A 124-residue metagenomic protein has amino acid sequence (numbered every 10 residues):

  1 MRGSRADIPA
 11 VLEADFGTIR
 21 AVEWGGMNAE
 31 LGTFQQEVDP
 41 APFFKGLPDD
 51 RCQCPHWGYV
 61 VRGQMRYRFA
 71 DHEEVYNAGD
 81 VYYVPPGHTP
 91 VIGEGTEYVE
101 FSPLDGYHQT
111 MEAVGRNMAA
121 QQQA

Functional and structural regions predicted by a protein language model:
M1-A41, P48-D49, A120-A124: A short, N-terminal "cap"/entry segment at the start of jelly-roll beta-barrel domains of the cupin/DSBH fold
A21, Q64-R66, T89: Residue-level detector of beta-strand face positions
G25, R68-H72, G93-G95: Short strand-coil-strand connectors
M27, P86-M111: Ligand-binding loop in jelly-roll beta-barrel domains
A41-F43, N77-G79, Q109-E112: A short, polar/proline- and glycine-enriched secondary-structure boundary/capping micro-motif
D50-Y67: Short, conserved beta-strand element in jelly-roll/cupin
F69-H88: Short acidic-glycine-tyrosine-enriched beta hairpin
Y107-A124: Acidic/histidine-enriched, glycine/proline-rich intrinsically disordered or flexible terminal extensions
